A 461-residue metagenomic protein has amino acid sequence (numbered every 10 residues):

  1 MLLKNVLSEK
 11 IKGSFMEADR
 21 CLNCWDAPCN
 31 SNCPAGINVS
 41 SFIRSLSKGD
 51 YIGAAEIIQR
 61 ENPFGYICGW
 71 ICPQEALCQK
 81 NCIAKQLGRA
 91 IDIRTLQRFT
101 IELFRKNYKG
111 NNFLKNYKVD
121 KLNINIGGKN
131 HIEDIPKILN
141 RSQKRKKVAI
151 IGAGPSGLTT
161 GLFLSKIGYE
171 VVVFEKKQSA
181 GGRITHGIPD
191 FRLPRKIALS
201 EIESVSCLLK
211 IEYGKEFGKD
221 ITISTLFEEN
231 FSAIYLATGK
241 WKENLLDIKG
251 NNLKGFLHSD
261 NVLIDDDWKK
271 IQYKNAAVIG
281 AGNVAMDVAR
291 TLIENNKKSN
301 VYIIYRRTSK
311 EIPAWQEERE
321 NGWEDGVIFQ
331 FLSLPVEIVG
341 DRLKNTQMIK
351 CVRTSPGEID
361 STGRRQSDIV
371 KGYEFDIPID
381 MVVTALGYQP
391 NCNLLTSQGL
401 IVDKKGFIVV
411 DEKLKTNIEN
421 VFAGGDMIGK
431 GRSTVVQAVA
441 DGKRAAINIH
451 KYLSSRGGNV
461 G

Functional and structural regions predicted by a protein language model:
M1-S142, R195, L236-N252, G340-T346 (+6 more regions): Ferredoxin-type iron-sulfur electron-transfer modules and their immediate structural context
P63, G154-P155, S179, N283-V284 (+2 more regions): Residue-level detector of alpha-helix initiation sites
I101-R141, S200-K219, K242-N295, D403-N417: Glycine-rich dinucleotide-binding loop and its adjacent helix/turn
S142-I151, F163, L199-I248, E337-T346 (+3 more regions): Feature captures the FAD/FMN-dependent oxidoreductase FAD-binding
K147-E170, A285-I293: N-terminal Rossmann-like FAD-binding beta1-loop-alpha1 element of flavoenzymes
E170-V173, K177-C207, I211, A289-E337 (+1 more regions): Rossmann-like dinucleotide-binding cores of NAD(P)H-dependent redox enzymes
E243-N251, G255, K270-F331, A440-K451 (+1 more regions): Rossmann-like dinucleotide-binding core of oxidoreductases
N252-Y273, T362-R432: FAD-site-proximal beta/loop scaffold in flavoenzymes
